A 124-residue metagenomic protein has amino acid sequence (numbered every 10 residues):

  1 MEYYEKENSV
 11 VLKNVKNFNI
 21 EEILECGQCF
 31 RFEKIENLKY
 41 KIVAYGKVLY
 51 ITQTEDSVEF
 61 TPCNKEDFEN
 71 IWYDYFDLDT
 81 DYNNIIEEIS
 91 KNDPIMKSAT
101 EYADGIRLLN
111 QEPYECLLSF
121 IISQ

Functional and structural regions predicted by a protein language model:
E2-Q124: N-terminal polyanion-binding entry modules of DNA glycosylases/AP lyases and select other DNA-binding proteins
